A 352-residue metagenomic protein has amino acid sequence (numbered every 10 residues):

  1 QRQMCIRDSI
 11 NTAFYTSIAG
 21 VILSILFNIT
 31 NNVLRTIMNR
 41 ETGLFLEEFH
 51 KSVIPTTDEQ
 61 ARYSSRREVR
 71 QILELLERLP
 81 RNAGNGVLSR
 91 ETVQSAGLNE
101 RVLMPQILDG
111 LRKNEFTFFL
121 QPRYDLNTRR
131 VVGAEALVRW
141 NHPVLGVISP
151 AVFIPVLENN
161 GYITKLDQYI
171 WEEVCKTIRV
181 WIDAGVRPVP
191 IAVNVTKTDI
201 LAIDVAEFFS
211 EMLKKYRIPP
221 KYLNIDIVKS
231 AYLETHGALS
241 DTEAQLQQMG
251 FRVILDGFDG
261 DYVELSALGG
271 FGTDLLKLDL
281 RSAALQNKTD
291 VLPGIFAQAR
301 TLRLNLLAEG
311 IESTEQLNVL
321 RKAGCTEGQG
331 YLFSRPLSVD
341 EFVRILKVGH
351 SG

Functional and structural regions predicted by a protein language model:
R2-I6: Short, small-residue-biased leader/transition segments that mark boundaries at the very start of proteins
R7-N82: Channel- or pocket-lining gating/hinge segments that regulate access to a cavity or pore
N85-T117, E158-G161, D199-I200, A206 (+1 more regions): C-di-GMP signaling machinery
V93-V156, L255, A308, G328 (+1 more regions): Active-site core of bacterial EAL-family cyclic-dinucleotide phosphodiesterase domains
L126, P143, T196-L201, Y222-E234 (+1 more regions): EAL-family c-di-GMP phosphodiesterase catalytic domain
A136, V152, V156-L157, I170-I178 (+4 more regions): Structural preference for long, well-ordered alpha-helical segments in enzyme cores
Y162-A238, G310: Catalytic core of bacterial c-di-GMP phosphodiesterases, primarily the EAL and HD-GYP domains, capturing alpha-helical
I178-I182, K214, S240-G250, P293-R300 (+1 more regions): Surface-exposed amphipathic alpha-helices with a cationic face
